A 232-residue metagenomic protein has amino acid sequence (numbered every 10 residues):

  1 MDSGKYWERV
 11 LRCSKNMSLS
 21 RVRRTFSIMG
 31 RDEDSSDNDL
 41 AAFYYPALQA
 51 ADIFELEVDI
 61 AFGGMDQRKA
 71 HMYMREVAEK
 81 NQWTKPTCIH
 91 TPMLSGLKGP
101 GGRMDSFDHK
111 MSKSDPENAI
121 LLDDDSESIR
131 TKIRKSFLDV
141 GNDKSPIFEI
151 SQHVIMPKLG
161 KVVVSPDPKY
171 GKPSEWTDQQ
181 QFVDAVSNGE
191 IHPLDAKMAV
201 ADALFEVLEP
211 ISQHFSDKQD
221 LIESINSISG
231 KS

Functional and structural regions predicted by a protein language model:
M1-H90: Divalent-metal (Mg2+/Mn2+/Ca2+)-assisted nucleotide/phosphate chemistry catalytic cores
A50, R68-S232: Conserved nucleotide- and phosphate/pyrophosphate-binding catalytic cores in adenylate/nucleotidyl-handling enzymes
